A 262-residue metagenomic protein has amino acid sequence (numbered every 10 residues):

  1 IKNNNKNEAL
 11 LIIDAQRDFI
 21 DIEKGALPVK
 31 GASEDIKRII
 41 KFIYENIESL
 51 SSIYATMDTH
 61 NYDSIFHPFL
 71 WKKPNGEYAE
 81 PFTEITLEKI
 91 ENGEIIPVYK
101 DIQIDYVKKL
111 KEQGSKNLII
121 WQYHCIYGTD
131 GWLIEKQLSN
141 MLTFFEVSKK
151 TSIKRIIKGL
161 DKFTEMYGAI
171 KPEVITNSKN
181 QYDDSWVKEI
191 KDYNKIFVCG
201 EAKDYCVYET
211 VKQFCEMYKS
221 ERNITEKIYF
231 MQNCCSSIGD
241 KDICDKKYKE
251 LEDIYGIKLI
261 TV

Functional and structural regions predicted by a protein language model:
I1-A55, H60-V262: Active-site-adjacent betaalpha module
